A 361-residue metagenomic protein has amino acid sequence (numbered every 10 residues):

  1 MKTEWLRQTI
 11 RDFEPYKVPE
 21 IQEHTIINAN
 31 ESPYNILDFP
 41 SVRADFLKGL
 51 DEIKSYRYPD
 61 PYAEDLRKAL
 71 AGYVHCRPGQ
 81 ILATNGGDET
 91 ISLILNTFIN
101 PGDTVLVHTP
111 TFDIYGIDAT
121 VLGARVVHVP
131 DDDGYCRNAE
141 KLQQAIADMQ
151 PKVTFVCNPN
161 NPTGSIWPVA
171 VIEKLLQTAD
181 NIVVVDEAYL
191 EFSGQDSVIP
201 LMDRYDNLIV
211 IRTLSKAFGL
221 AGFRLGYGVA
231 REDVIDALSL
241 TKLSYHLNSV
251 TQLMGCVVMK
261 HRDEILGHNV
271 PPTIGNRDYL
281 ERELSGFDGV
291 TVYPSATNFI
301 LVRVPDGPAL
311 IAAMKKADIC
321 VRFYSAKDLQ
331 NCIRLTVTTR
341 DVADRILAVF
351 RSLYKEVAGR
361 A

Functional and structural regions predicted by a protein language model:
M1-P61, Q150: N-terminal "arm"/small-domain region of PLP-dependent enzymes with the aminotransferase-like
N35-I36, L225-E232, V302-R303, T338: Short beta-strand-to-turn element immediately C-terminal to the catalytic PLP-Schiff-base lysine in fold type I
A71-L93, H108: Short loop-beta-helix segment that forms the pyridoxal 5′-phosphate
T97-V156: PLP-dependent aminotransferase-like
D133-E187, E191: Active-site phosphate-binding strand-loop segment of PLP-dependent enzymes
N207-G286, T291-V292: PLP-dependent aminotransferase class I/II
T273-R277, L284-A317, I333: Conserved PLP-binding catalytic core of the aspartate aminotransferase-like
K316-A317, R322, A326-A361: PLP-dependent enzyme catalytic core of the Aspartate aminotransferase-like
